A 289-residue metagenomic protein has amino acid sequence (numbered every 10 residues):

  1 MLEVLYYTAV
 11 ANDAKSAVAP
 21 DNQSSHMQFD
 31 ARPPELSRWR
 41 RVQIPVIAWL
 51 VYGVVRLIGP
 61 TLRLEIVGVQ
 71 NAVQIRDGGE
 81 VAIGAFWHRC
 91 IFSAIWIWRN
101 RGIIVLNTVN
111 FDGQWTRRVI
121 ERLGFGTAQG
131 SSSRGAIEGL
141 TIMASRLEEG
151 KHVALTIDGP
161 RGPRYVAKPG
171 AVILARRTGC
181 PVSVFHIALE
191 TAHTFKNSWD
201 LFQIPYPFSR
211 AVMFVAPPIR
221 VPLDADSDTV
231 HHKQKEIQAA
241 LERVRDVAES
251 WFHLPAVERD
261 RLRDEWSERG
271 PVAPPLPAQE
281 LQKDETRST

Functional and structural regions predicted by a protein language model:
L2-G59, R122, I137-T289: Non-catalytic C-terminal accessory region of glycerolipid acyltransferases and related lyso-lipid remodeling enzymes
R56-V81, H88-S93: A short, well-structured juxtamembrane/interface segment
G59-L64, I83, G130-R134, P160-R161: Short, flexible loop segments at the rims of nucleotide/cofactor-binding pockets, characterized by
T61, V81, G102, R210-V212: A residue-level signal for beta-strand positions that form part of recognition/binding surfaces within mature
I66-G68, F86, N107, P217 (+1 more regions): Pocket-edge structural micro-motifs
A72, I95, R117, A171-A175: Short amphipathic alpha-helical segments and helix-helix/interface helices
E80-R134, E138, T194-F195: Catalytic core of membrane glycerolipid acyltransferases/transacylases, capturing the structured, soluble-facing
